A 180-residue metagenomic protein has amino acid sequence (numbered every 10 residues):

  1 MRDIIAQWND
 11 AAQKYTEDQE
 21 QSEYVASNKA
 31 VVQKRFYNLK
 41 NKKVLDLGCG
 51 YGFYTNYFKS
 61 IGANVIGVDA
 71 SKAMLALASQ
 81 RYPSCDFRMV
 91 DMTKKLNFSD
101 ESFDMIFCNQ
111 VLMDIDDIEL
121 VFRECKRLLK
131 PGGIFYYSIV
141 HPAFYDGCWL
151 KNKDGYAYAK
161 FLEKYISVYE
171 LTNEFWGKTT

Functional and structural regions predicted by a protein language model:
M1-L39, F53-Y57, L77, R81: Conserved class I S-adenosyl-L-methionine
N38-L39, D100, F122: A short, aliphatic-rich alpha-helical micro-motif
N41-K43: Nucleotide donor/acceptor-binding cores
L47, Y51-K94: Class I SAM-dependent methyltransferase SAM/SAH-binding core
L96-I106: A short acidic, Gly/Pro-enriched loop at the edge of an enzyme's catalytic core that lines a small-molecule cofactor
M105-D117: A short SAM/SAH-binding and catalytic strip from SAM-dependent methyltransferases
E119-I134: A short glycine-rich, Lys/Arg-flanked "PGG" loop and its adjoining helix->strand segment in the class I
I134-L171: Conserved class I S-adenosyl-L-methionine
